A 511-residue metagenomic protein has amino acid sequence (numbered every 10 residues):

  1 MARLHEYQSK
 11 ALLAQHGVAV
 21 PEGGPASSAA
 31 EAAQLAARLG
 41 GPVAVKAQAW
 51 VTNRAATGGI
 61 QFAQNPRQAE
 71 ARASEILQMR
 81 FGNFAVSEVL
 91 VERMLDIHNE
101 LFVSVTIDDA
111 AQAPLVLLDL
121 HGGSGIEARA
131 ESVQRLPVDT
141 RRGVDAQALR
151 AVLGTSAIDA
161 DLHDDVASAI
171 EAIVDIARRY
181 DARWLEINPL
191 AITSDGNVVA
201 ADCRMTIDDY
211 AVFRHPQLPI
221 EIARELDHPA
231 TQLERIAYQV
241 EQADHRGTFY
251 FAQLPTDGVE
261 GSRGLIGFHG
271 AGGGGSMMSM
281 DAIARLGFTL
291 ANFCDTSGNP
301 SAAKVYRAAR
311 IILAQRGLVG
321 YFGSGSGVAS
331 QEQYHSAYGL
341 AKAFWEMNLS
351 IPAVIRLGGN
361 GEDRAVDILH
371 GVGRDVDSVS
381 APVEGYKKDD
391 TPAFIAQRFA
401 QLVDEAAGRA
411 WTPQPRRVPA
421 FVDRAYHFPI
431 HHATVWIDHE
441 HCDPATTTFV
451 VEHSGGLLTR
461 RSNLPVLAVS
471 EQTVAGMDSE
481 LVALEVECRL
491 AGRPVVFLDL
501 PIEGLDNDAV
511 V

Functional and structural regions predicted by a protein language model:
M1-I187, A191-F322, Y334, K342-W345 (+1 more regions): ATP-dependent carboxylate/acyl-activation modules
G325-Y338, G358-N360: N-terminal glycine-rich "phosphate-gripper" loop used for MgATP/nucleotide binding and carboxylate activation
P352-L357: Short internal beta-strands
I430-H431, D438: Short Lys/Arg-enriched alpha/beta "domain-start" segment
W436-V451: Amphipathic alpha-helical segments
V486, I502-L505, A509-V510: Hydrophobic alpha-helical signal/anchor motif
